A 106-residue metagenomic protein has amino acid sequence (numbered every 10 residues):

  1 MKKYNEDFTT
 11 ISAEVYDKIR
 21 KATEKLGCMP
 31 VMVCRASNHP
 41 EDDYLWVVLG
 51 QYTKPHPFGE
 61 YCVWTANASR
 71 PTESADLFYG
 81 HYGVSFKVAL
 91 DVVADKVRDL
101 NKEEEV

Functional and structural regions predicted by a protein language model:
M1-K3, R98-V106: Short intrinsically disordered terminal tails
M1-P40: Negatively charged, low-complexity tracts enriched in Asp/Glu with abundant Ser/Thr
K21-C28, A94, R98, K102: Generic surface-pattern signal
M32-C34, L49, W64, S85 (+1 more regions): N-terminal non-cleavable signal-anchor helices
D43-G80: Short aromatic-glycine-(Arg/Gly/Cys) micro-motifs in beta-strand/loop hairpins
S74-A75, V84-N101: A short, charged, amphipathic alpha-helix used as a generic interaction element across diverse proteins
